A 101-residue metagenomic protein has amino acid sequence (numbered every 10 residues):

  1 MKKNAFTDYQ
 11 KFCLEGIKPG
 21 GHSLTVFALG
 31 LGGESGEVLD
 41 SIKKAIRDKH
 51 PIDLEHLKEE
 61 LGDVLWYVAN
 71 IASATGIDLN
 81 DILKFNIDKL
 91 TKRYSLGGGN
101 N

Functional and structural regions predicted by a protein language model:
M1-L61, L65-N101: Flexible "arm" and connector segments at domain edges
